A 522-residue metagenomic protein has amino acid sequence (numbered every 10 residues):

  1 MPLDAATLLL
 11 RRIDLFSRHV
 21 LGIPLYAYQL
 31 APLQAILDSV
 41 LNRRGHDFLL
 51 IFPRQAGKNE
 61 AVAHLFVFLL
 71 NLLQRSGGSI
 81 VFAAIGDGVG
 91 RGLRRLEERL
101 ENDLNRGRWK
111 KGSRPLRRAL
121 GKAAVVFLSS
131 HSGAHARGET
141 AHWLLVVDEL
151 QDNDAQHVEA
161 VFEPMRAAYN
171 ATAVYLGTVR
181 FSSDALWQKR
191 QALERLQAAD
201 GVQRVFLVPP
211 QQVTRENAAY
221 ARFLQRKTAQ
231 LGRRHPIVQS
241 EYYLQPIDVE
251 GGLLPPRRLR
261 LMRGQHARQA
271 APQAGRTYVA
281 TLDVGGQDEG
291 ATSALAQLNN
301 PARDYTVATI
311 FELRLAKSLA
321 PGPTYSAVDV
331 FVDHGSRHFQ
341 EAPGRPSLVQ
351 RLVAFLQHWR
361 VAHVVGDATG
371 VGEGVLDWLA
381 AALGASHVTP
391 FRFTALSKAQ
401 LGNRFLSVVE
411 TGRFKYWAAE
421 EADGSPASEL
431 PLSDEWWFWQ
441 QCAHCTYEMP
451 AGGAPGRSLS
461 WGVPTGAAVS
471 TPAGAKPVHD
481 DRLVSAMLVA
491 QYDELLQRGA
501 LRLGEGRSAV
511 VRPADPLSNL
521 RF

Functional and structural regions predicted by a protein language model:
M1-L282, Q287-G290, H363, A382: Phosphate/NTP-binding elements of NTP-utilizing enzymes
A63-V67, E98, H142-V146, V174 (+6 more regions): RNase H-like, metal-dependent nuclease domains and their acidic two-metal-ion catalytic environment used
L104, R166-Y169, L383, V409-R413 (+2 more regions): Conserved NTP-handling cores and scaffolds of large molecular machines
G121-A123, G412, G424, G453-A454: Detector for glycine-centered tight turns/loop "hinges" at secondary-structure junctions
L128-S130, V208, F391-F393, W417-A419: Conserved beta-strand termini and adjacent loop/short-helix elements that scaffold enzyme active sites in alpha/beta
L145-V147, R404-R413: Active-site proximal helix-loop segment of RNase H-like, two-metal nucleases, encompassing DDE(D)
V409-E429: Acidic, glycine-rich loop-and-strand cores that form catalytic or ligand-binding grooves in diverse globular domains
